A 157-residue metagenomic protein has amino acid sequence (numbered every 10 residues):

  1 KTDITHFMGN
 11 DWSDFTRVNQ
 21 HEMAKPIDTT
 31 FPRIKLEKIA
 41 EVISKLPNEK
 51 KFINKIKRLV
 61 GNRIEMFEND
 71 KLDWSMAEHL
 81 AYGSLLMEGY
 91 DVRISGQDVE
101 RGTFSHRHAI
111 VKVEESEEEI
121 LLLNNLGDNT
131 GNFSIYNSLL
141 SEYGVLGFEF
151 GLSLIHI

Functional and structural regions predicted by a protein language model:
K1-V92: Hard-cation-handling environments
I53-L152: A contiguous, basic/glycine-rich beta-loop/short-helix subdomain that forms a polymer-engagement track
I155-I157: Conserved small/polar residues in nucleotide/adenosyl-binding loops
